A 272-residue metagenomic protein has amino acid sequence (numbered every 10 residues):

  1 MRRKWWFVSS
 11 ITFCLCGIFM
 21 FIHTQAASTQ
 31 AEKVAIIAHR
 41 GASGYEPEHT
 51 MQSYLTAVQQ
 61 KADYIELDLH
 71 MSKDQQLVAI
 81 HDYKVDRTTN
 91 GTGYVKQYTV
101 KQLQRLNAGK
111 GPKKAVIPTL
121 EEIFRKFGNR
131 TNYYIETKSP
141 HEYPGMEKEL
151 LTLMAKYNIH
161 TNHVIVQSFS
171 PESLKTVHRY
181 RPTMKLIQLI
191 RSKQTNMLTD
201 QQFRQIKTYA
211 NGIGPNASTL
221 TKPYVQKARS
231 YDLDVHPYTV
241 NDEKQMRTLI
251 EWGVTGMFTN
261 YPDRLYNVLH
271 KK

Functional and structural regions predicted by a protein language model:
R2-S10, C16-K272: Phosphate-group recognition and catalysis centered on beta-loop-alpha active-site segments
